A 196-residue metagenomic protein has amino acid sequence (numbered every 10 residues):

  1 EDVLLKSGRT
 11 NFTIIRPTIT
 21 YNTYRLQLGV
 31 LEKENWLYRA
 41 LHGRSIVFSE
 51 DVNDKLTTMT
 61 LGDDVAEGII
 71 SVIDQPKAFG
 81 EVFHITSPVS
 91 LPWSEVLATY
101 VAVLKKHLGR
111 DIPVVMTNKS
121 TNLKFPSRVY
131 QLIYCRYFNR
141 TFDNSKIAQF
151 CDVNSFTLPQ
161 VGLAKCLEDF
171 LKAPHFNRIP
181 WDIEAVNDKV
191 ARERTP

Functional and structural regions predicted by a protein language model:
E1-Q27: Conserved beta-loop-beta element that borders a ligand/cofactor-binding pocket
V3-L5, A40, K146-A148: Structural element of the ATP-grasp superfamily
I14, T58-A66, V82, W93 (+3 more regions): Conserved loop-to-helix N-cap of the C-terminal "lid" that shapes the substrate pocket in Rossmann-like
I19-N22, D54, S90-L91, L163: Short, solvent-exposed loop/turn segments at secondary-structure junctions
L28-L37, S49-I73, G80-E81: Substrate-positioning beta->alpha
N35-S49, K106-I112: A short C-terminal helix-loop "cap" of Rossmann-like NAD(P)-dependent dehydrogenase/epimerase domains
G43, Q75-P76, D169-A173: Generic structural signal for alpha-helix termini and adjacent loop/cap motifs
S71-L132, F138, N144, F150 (+2 more regions): Mid/C-terminal beta-alpha module of Rossmann-like enzyme folds, strongest in SDR-family dehydrogenases/epimerases
